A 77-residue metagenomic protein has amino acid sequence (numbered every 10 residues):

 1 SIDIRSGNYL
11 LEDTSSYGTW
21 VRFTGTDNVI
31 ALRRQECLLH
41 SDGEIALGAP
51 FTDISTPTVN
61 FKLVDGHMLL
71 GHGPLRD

Functional and structural regions predicted by a protein language model:
I2-R5, S15-S16, R22-D77: C-terminal boundary/linker segments immediately following FHA domains
G7-Y9: Short aromatic-glycine-enriched beta-strand elements
L11-D13: Conserved beta-strand element within WD40/beta-propeller blades
